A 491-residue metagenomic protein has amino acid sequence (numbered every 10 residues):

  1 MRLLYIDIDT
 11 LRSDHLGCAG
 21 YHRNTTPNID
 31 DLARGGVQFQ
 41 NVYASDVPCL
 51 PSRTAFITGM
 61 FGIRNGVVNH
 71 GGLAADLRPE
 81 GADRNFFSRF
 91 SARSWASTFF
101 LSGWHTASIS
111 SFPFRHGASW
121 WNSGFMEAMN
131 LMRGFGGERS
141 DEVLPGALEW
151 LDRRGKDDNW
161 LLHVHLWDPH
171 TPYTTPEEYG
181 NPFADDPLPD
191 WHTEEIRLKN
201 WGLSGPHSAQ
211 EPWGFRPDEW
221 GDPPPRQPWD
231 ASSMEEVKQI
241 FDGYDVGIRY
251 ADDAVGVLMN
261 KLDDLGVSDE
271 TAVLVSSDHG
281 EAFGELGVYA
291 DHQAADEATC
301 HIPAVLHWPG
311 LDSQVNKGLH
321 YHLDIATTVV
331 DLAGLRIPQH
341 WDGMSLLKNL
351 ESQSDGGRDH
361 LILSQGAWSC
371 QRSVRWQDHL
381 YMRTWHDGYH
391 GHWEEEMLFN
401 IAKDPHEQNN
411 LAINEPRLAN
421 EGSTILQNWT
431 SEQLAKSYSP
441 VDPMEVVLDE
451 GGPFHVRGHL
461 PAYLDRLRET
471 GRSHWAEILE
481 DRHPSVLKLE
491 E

Functional and structural regions predicted by a protein language model:
M1-E491: Catalytic domains that recognize anionic headgroups
